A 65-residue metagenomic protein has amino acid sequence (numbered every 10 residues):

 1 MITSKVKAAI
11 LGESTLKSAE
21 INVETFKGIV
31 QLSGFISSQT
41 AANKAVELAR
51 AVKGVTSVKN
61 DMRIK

Functional and structural regions predicted by a protein language model:
M1-K65: N-terminal targeting leaders
